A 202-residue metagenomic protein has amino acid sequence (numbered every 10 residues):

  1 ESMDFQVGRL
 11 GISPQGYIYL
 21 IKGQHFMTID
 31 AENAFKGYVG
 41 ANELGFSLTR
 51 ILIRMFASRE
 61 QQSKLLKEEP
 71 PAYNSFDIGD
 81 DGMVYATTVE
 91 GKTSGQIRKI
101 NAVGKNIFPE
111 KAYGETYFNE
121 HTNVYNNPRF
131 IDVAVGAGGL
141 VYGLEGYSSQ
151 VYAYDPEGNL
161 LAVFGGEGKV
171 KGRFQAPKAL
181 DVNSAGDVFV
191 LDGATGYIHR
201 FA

Functional and structural regions predicted by a protein language model:
E1-A202: Eukaryotic scaffold repeat domains enriched in small/polar residues
